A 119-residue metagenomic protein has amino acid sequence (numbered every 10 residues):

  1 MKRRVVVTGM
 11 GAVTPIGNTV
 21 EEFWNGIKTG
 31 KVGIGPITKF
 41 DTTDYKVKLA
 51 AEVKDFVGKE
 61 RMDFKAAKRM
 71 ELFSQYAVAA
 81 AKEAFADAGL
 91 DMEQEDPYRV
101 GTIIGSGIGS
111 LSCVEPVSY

Functional and structural regions predicted by a protein language model:
M1-Y119: Conserved "HGTGT" condensation-loop signature of ketosynthase/thiolase-family condensing enzymes that catalyze
